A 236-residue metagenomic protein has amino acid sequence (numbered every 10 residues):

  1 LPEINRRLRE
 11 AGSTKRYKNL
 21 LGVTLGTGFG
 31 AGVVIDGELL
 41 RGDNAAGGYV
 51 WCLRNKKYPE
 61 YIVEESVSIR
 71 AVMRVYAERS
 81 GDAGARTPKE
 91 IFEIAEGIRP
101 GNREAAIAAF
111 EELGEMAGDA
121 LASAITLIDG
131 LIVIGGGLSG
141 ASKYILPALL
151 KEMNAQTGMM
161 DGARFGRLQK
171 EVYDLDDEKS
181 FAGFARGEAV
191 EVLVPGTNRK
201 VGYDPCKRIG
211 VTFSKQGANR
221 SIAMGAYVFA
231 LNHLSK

Functional and structural regions predicted by a protein language model:
L1-E3, G30, S139-S142: Short, active-site-adjacent cap segments at secondary-structure transitions
L1-L20: Conserved phosphate-binding catalytic cores of ATP/NTP-utilizing and phosphoryl-transfer enzymes
L8-T14, N55-K236: ATP-binding/phosphotransfer module of carbohydrate and carboxylate kinases, centering on a glycine-rich
K18, F29, G48, M224: Change "...and in nucleic-acid phosphodiester-cleaving endonucleases..." to "...and in nucleic-acid processing enzymes
L20-T24, V133: Short glycine-aspartate micro-motif
T24-G32: Gly/Ser-rich catalytic serine loop of serine hydrolases
G42, A46-Y49: A short acidic/small-residue loop/turn micro-motif
